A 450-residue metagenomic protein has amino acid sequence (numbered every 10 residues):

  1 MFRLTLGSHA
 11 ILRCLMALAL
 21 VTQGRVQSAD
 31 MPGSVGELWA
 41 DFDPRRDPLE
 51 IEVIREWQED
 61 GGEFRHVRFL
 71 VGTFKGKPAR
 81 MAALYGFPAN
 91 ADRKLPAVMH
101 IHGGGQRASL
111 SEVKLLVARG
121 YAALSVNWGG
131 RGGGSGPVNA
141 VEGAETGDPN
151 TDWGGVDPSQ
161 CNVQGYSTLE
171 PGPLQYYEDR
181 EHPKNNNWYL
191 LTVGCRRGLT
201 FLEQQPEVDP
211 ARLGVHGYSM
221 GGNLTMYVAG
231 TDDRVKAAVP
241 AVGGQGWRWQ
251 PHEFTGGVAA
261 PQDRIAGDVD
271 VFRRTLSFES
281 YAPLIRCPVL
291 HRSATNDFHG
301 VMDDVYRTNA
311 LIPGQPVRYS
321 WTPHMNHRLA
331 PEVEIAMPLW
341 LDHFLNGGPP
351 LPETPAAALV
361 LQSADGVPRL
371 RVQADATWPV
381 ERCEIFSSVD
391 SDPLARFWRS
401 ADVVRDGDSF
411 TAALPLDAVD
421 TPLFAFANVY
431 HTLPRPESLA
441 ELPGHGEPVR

Functional and structural regions predicted by a protein language model:
I11-Q23: Bacterial N-terminal signal peptides
D43-R93: N-terminal cap/lid segment of alpha/beta-hydrolase-fold proteins
A82, R93-G103, A123: Short beta-strand element of the alpha/beta-hydrolase
K114-V193, G246-A259: Cap/lid segment of the alpha/beta-hydrolase catalytic domain
R196-P261: Primarily recognizes the serine-hydrolase "nucleophile elbow" in alpha/beta-hydrolase and SGNH/GDSL folds
Q250-A310: The feature captures the conserved acid-bearing segment of alpha/beta-hydrolase catalytic domains
F298, M302-G366, D375-R382, S387: Catalytic cores of secreted or luminal carbohydrate-active enzymes
D375-R450: C-terminal beta-sandwich/jelly-roll accessory domains of carbohydrate-active enzymes
